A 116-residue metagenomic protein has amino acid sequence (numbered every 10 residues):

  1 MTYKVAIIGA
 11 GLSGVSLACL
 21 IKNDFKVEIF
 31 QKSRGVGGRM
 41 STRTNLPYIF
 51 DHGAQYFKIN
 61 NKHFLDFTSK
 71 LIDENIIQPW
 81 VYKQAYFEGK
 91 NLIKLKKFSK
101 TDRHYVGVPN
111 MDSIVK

Functional and structural regions predicted by a protein language model:
T2-Y3: Core beta-strand elements of the Rossmann-like FAD/NAD(P) dinucleotide-binding domain in flavoenzyme oxidoreductases
A6-I8, C19-L46: Glycine-rich FAD pyrophosphate-binding loop
G11: Glycine-rich NAD(P) Rossmann-fold beta1-alpha1 loop
G14-V15: N-terminal Rossmann-fold NAD(P) dinucleotide-binding loop
S33-R43, I59, F87-K96: Short beta-edge/loop segments at beta->alpha junctions of small alpha/beta modules that act as binding/recognition
T42-A85: N-terminal FAD cofactor-binding segment of flavoenzymes
Y56-K62, L92-K116: Short beta-strand to alpha-helix junction loop
